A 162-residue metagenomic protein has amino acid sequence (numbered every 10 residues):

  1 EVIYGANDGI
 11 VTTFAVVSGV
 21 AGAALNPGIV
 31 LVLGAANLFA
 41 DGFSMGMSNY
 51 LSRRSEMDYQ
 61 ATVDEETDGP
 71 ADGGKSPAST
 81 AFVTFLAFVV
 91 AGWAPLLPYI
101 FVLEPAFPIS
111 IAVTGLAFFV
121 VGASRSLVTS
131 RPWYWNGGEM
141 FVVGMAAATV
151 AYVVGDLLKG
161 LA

Functional and structural regions predicted by a protein language model:
E1-P95, F107-A117, R125, A147 (+1 more regions): Hydrophobic, small-residue-rich transmembrane alpha-helices and their short perimembrane loops in multi-pass membrane
E65-E66, F141-V153: Alpha-helical membrane-embedding segments and immediately adjacent membrane-interface amphipathic helices
Y99, V128-T129, G155: Helix-capping/transition residues at the boundaries of transmembrane alpha-helices and the short helical linkers
I100-P108: Membrane interface segments of multi-pass transport proteins and intramembrane proteases
V120-M145: Interfacial loop-to-transmembrane junctions
Y152-A162: Juxtamembrane boundary at the C-terminal end of a transmembrane helix
